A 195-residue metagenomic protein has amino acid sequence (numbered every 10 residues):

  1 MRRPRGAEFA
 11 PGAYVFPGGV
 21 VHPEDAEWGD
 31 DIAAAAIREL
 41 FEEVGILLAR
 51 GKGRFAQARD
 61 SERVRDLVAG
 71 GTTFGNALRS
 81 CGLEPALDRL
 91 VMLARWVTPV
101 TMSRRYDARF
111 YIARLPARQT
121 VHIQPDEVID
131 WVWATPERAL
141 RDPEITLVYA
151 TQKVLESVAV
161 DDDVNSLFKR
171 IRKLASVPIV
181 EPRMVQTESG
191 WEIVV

Functional and structural regions predicted by a protein language model:
M1-A69, E137-T146: Conserved Nudix-box catalytic region and its N-terminal flanking loop in Nudix hydrolases and closely related
M1-P4, G19, L93-W96, R114-P116 (+1 more regions): Structured loops at beta-to-helix junctions and adjacent beta-edge loops in soluble globular domains
A7-E8, V100-S103, H122: Short glycine/serine/proline-enriched coil/turn segments at secondary-structure junctions
D25, V148-V195: Core RNA-modification/binding signature centered on pseudouridine synthases
R38-E42, I46-A49, N76-A77, R109 (+3 more regions): Residue-level signal for well-ordered alpha-helical scaffold segments within enzymatic catalytic domains
A56-V100: Charged mid-protein connector segments
L87-W96, R105-R118, H122-V148: NUDIX/MutT-family hydrolases
